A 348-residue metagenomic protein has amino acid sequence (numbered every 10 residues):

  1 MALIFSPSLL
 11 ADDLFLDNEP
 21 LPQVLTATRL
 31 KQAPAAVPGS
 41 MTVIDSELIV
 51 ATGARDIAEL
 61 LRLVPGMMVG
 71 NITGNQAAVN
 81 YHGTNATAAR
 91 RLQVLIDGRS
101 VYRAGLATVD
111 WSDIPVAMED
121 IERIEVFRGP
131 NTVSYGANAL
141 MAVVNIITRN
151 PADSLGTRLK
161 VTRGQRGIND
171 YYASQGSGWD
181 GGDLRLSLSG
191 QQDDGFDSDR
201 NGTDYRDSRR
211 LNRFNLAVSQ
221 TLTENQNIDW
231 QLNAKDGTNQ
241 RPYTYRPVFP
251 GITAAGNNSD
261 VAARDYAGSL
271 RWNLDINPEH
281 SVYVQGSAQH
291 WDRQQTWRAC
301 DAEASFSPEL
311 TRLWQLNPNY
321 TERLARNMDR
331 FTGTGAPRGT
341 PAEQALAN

Functional and structural regions predicted by a protein language model:
M1-A54, A58-V64, G176-S177, N212 (+3 more regions): N-terminal Sec signal peptide and the immediately downstream disordered periplasmic leader that contains the TonB box
L21, L30, A58-S100: Extracytoplasmic beta-strand/coil segments of soluble accessory domains associated with Gram-negative outer-membrane
L30, V101, G164-R166, Q191-G195 (+3 more regions): Structural signature of outer-membrane beta-barrel domains
I57-L60, A77-G83, L92-I96, W111-V116 (+3 more regions): N-terminal periplasmic accessory domains that precede and gate Gram-negative outer-membrane beta-barrel machines
S100-R128: Short acidic/polar hinge/loop motifs at secondary-structure boundaries that mediate gating or recognition
A107, D197-D204, Q240-F249, N258 (+2 more regions): Outer-membrane beta-barrel translocator domains and adjoining extracellular loop/strand segments of Gram-negative
R163-Q192, G202-Q240, D260-S281: Transmembrane beta-barrel wall of Gram-negative outer-membrane proteins
T221-G237, A262-N348: Face-selective signature of the C-terminal outer-membrane beta-barrel domain
